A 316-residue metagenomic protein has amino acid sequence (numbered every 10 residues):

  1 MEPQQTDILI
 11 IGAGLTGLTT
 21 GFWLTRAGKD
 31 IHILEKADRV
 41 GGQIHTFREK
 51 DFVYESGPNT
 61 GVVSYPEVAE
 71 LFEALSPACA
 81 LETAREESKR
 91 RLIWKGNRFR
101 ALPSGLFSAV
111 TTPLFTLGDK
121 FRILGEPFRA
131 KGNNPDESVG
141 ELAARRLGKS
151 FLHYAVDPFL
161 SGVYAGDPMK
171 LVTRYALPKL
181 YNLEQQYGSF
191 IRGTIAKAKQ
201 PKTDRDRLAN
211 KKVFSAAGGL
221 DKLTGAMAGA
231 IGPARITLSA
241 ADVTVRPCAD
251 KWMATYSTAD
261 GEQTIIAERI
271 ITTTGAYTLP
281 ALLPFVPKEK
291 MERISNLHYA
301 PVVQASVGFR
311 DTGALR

Functional and structural regions predicted by a protein language model:
P3, L238-R316: Mid-domain catalytic core of redox enzymes that form a hydrophobic substrate pocket/lid adjacent to a catalytic redox
Q4-I33: N-terminal Rossmann-like FAD-binding beta1-loop-alpha1 element of flavoenzymes
T6, P77-C79, A267-E268: Local beta-strand N-terminus motif with an aromatic residue
T16, R39, Y277: Conserved Rossmann-like nucleotide-cofactor binding loop
T25-E49: Glycine-rich FAD pyrophosphate-binding loop
K50-K131: Dinucleotide-binding Rossmann-like beta1-alpha1 core, especially the glycine-rich loop that anchors the ADP
S64, R145-R146, T273-T274: Short, well-ordered coil/turn residues at beta-beta hairpins and beta-strand->alpha-helix junctions within
R98, R122-C248: Active-site/ligand-binding neighborhood in enzyme catalytic cores
